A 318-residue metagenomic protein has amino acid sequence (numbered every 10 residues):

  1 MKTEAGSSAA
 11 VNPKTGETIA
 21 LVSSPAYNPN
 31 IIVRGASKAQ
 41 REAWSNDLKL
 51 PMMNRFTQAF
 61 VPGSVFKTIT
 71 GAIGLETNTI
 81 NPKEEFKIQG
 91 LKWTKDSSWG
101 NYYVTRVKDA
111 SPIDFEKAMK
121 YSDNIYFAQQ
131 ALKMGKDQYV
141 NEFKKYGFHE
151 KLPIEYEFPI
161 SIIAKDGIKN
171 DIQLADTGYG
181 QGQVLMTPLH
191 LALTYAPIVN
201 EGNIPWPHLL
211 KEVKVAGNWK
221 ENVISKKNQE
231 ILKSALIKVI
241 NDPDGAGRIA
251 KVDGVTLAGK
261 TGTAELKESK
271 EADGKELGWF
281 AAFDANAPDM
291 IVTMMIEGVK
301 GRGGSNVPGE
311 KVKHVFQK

Functional and structural regions predicted by a protein language model:
M1-E4: Short loop/turn motifs at secondary-structure junctions and domain boundaries
G6, N12-S64, I69-I296, G304: Beta-lactam-recognizing serine transpeptidase/beta-lactamase-like catalytic domain environment
A216, G309-K318: Short, gly/Ser/Thr-rich active-site loops of penicillin-recognizing serine hydrolases
